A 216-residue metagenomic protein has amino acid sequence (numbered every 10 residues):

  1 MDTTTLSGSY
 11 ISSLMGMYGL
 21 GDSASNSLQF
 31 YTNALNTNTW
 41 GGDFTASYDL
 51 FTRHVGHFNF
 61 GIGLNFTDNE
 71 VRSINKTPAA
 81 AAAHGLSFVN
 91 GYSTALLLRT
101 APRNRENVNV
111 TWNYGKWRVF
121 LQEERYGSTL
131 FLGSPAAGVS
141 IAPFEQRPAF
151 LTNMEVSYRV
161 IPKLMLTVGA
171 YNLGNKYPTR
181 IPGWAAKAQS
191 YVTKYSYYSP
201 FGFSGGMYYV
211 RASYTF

Functional and structural regions predicted by a protein language model:
M1-G133: Gram-negative outer-membrane beta-barrel transporters
Q29-F30, L151, Y195-S196: Short structured motifs
N33-N38, T52, L96-P102, I141-P148 (+2 more regions): Replace "Gram-negative outer membrane beta-barrel proteins" with "bacterial and organellar outer membrane beta-barrel
W40-F44, N104-V108, F150-V156, G206-V210: Hydrophobic, lipid-facing positions within transmembrane beta-strands of outer-membrane proteins
V55-G56, G61, G115-W117, A149 (+4 more regions): A generic structural signal for ordered secondary structure
D68, E123-S134, Y158-F216: C-terminal beta-signal and adjacent terminal beta-strands/loops of Gram-negative outer-membrane beta-barrel proteins
E123-R125, L132-L151, E155: Generic long, charged, amphipathic alpha-helical segments
